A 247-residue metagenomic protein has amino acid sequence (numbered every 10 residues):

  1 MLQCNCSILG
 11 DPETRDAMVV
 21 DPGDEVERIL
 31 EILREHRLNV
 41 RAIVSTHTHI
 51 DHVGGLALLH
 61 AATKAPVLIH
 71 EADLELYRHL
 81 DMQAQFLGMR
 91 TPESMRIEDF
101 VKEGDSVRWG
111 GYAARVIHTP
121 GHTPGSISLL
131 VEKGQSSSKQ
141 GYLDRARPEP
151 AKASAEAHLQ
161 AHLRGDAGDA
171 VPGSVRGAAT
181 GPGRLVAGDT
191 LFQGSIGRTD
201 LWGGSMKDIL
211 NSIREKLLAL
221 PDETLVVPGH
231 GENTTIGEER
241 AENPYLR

Functional and structural regions predicted by a protein language model:
M1-H36, S128-E132, R184-V186: Conserved beta-strand hairpin/beta-sheet module of binuclear metal-dependent hydrolase folds, prominently
I8, V19, L76, F100 (+3 more regions): Conserved beta-strand positions that form and line the central face of beta-propeller blades
T14, D24, I50, D73 (+3 more regions): Short, glycine/acidic-enriched loop or turn micro-motifs at the edges of active sites
M18, V44, V67, R184-V186 (+1 more regions): Residue-level marker for buried hydrophobic side chains located in beta-strands that build the well-ordered beta-sheet
M18-V20, A42-V44, V116-H118: Short catalytic-loop micro-motif centered on adjacent basic/acidic residues
E25-A113, E132-A153, A161, A170 (+1 more regions): Active-site HxH/HxHxD metal-binding segment of metal-dependent hydrolases
M82-Q83, S106, Y112-R247: Metallo-beta-lactamase
